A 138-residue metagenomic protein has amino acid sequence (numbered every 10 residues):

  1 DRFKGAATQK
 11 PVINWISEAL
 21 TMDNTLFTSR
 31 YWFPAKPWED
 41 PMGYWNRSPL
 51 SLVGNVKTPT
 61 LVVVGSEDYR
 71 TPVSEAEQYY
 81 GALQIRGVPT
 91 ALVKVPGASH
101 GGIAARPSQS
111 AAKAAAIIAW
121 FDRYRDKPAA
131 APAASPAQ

Functional and structural regions predicted by a protein language model:
D1-Q138: Active-site-proximal cap/loop segments of hydrolase catalytic domains
